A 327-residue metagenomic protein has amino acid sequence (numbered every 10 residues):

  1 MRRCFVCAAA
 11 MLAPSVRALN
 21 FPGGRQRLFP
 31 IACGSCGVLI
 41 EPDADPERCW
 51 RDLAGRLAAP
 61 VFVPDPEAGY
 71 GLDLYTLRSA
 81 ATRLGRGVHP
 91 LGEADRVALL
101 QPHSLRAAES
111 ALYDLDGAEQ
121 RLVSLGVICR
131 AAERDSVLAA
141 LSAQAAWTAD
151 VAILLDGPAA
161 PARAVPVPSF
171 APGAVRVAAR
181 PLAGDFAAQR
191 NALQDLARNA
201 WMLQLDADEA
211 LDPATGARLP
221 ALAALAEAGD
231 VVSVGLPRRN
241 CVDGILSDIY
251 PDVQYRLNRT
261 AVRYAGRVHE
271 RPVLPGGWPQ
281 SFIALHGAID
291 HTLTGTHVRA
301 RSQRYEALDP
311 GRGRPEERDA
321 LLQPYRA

Functional and structural regions predicted by a protein language model:
R2-S110, F186-Q194, P213-A327: Catalytic-site signature of metal-activated, phosphate-bearing donor transferases, centered on the GT-A/GT-A-like
R106-D114, S124-W147: Short, well-formed alpha-helical segments that are part of the catalytic scaffolds of diverse glycosyltransferases
C129-L138, P158-A160, A187, M202 (+1 more regions): Generic signature of mature, soluble extracytoplasmic domains
A140-A183: Acidic donor-binding segment of Leloir-type glycosyltransferases
A146, D195-L196: Solvent-exposed polar/charged
A149, V175, N199-A200, D208 (+1 more regions): Conserved acidic residues
R180-G184, Q189, E209: Catalytic phosphate/metal-binding cores of nucleic-acid and nucleotide-processing enzymes, i.e., regions that mediate
L193, N199-D212: Short beta-strand-to-loop acidic/aromatic patch adjacent to the donor-nucleotide binding site
